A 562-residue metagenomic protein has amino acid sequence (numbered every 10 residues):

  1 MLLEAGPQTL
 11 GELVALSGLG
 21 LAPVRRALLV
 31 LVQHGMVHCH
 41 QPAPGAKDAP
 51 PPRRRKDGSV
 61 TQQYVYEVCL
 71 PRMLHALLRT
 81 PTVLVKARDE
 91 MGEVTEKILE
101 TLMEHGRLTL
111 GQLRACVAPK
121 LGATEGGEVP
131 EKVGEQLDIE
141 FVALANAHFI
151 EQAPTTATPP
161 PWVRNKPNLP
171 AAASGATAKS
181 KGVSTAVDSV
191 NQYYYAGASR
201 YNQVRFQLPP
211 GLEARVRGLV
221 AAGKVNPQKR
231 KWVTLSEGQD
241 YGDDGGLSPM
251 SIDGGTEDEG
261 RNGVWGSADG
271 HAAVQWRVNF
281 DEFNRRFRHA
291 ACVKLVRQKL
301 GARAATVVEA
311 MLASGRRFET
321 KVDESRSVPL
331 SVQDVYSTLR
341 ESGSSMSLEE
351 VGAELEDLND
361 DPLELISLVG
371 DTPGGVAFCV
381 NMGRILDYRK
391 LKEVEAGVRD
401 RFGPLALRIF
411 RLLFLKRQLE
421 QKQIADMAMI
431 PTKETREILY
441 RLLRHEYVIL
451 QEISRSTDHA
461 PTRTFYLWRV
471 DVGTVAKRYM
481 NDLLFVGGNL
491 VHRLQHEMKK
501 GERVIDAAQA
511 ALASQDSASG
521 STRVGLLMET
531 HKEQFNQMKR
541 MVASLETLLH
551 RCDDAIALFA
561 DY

Functional and structural regions predicted by a protein language model:
M1-K47, Q63-V65, Q537-R540, S544-H550 (+2 more regions): Eukaryote-specific detector of the first structured module of a protein
M1-L2, T95-L102, A304-M311, A406-L413: Hydrophobic residues on short alpha-helical segments
E4-S17, H105-P130, V307-V308, R317-S345 (+2 more regions): Short acidic, hydrophobic short linear motifs in intrinsically disordered regions
V24, L28, G134-L137, L348-V351 (+2 more regions): Helix-turn-helix DNA-binding helix
A27, E140, V307, E354 (+2 more regions): Residues in the recognition helix of alpha-helical DNA-binding motifs
V32-G45, D138, V142-T158, M250 (+4 more regions): A short, conserved structural fragment
P52-E100, T158-D243, P249-T256, G260-L295 (+3 more regions): Short, amphipathic alpha-helical interaction segments positioned at domain boundaries
H445, N489-Y562: Long low-complexity, intrinsically disordered regions
